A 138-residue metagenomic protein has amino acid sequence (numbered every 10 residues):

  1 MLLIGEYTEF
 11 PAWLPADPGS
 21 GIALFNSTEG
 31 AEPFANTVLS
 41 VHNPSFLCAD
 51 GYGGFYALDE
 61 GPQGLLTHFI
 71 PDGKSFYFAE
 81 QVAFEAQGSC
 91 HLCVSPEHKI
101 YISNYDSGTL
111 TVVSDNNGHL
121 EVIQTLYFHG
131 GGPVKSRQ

Functional and structural regions predicted by a protein language model:
L3-A16, A57-G61, I102-D106: Conserved beta-strand positions in repeat-built beta-propeller and related beta-rich domains
P11-T28: Blade/loop signatures of beta-propeller domains
P15, A31-V38, G118-L126: Extended intrinsically disordered, low-complexity coil regions enriched in Ser, Thr, Gly, Ala and often Pro
I22, Q63-L66, G108-T111: Structural signal for beta-propeller blades
S27-G30, I70-K74, D115-G118: Short loop/turn segments that connect beta-strands within beta-propeller blades
F34-S95: Blade-loop segments of beta-propeller domains
F76-Q138: Asp-box/WD-like beta-propeller blade repeats and closely related beta-sheet repeat scaffolds
